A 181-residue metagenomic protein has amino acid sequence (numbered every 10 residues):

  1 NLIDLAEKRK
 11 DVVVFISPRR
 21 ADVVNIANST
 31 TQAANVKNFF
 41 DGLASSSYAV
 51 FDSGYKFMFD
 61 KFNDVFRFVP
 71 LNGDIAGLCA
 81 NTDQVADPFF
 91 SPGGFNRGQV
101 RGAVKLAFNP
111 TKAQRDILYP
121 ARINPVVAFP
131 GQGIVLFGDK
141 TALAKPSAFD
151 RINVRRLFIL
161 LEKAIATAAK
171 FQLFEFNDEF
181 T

Functional and structural regions predicted by a protein language model:
N1-F180: Structured, hydrophobic secondary-structure cores that serve as assembly/anchoring elements
